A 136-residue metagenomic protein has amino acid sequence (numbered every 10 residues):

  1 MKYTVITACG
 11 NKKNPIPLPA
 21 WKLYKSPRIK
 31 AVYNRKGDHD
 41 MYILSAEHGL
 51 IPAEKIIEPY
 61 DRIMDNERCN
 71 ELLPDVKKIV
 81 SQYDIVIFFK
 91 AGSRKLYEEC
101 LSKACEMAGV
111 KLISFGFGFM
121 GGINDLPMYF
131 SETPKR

Functional and structural regions predicted by a protein language model:
M1-R136: Peripheral peptide segments
